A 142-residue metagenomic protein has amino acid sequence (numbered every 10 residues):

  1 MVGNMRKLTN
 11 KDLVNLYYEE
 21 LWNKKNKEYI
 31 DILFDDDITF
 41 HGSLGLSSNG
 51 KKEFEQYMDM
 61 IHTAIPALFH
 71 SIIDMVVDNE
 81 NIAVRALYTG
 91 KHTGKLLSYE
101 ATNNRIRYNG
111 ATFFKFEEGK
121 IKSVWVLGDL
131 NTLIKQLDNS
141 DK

Functional and structural regions predicted by a protein language model:
M1-K142: C-terminal and inter-domain tail/linker signature
